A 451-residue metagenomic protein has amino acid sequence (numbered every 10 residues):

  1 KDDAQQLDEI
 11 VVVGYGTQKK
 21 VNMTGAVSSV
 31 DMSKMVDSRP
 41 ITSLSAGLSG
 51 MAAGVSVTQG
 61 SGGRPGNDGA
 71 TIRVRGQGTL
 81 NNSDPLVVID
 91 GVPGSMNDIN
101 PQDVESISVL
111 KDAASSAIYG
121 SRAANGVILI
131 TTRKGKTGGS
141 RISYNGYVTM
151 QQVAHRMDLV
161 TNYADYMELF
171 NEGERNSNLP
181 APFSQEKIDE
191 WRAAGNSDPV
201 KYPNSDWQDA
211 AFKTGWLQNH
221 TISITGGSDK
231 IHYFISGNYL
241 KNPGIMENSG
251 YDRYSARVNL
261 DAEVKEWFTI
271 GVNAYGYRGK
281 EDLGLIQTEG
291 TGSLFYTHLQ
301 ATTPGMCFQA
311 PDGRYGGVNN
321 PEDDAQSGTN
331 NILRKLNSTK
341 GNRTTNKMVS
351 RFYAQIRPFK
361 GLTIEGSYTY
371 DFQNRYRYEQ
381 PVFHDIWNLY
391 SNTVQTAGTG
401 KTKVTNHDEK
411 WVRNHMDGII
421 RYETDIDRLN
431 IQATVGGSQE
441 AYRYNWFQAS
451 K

Functional and structural regions predicted by a protein language model:
K1-R257, A262-G271, Y275-Y277, G317 (+1 more regions): Short, small/polar-rich motifs associated with maturation and membrane association, primarily at protein termini
Q6, P65, K136-N204, G244-Y251 (+3 more regions): Surface-exposed loop/interface segments of Gram-negative outer-membrane beta-barrel transport/assembly proteins
Q355, F359-K360: Long hydrophobic segments that form regular secondary structure
